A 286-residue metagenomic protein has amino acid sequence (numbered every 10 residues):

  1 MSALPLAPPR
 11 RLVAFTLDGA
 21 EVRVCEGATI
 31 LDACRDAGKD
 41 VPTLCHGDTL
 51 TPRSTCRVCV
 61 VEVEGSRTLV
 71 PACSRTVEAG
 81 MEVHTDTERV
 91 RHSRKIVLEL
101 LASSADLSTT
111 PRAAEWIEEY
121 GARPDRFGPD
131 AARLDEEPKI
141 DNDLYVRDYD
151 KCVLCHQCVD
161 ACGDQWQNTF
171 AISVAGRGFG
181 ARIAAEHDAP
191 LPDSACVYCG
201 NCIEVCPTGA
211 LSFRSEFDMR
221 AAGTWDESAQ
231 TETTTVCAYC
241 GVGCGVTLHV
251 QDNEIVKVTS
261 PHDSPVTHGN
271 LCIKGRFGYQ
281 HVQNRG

Functional and structural regions predicted by a protein language model:
M1-R11: Intrinsic disorder at enzyme termini
V13, D18-A79, H92-S93: N-terminal cofactor/phosphate-binding cores enriched in small/glycine residues, especially glycine-rich loops such as
E21, A171, G245-T247: Short, surface-exposed charged micro-motifs
R57-V61, S66-Y198, I203-E204, G209-V236 (+2 more regions): Fe-S ferredoxin-like electron-transfer domains and their immediately adjacent linker/connector regions across
A229-H262: Catalytic and ligand-binding motifs that coordinate phosphates/metal ions in nucleic-acid-processing enzymes
H249-G286: Cofactor-/ligand-binding subdomain signature composed of acidic, glycine-rich, tryptophan-containing flexible loops
